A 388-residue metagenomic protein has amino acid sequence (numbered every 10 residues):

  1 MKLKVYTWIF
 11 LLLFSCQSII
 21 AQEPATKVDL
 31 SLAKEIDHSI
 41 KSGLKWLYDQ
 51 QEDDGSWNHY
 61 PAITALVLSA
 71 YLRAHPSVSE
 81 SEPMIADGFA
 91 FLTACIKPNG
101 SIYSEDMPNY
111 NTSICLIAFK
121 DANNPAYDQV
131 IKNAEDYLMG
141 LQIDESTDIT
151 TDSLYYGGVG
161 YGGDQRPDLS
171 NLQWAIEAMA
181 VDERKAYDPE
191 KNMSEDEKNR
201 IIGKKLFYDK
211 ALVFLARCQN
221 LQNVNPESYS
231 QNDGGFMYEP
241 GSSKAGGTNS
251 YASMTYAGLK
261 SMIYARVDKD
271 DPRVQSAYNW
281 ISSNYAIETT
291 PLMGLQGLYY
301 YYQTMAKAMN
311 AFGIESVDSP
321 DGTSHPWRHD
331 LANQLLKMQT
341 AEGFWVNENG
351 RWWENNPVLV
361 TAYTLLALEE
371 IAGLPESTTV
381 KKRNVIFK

Functional and structural regions predicted by a protein language model:
M1-V5: Positively charged n-region of N-terminal signal peptides that target proteins for export
Y6-W8, A21, V385-I386: Short amphipathic alpha-helical "recognition" segments used for binding
T7-Q17: Bacterial N-terminal signal peptides
Q22-S42, D53-M84, P98-D136, L141-N333 (+2 more regions): An alpha-helical repeat/solenoid feature that recognizes helix-turn-helix modules
L44, F89, V385-F387: Secreted/extracellular ectodomain signature
I85-C95: Active-site-surrounding "flap" and adjacent substrate/cofactor-binding loops of secreted or lumenal enzymes, prototyped
